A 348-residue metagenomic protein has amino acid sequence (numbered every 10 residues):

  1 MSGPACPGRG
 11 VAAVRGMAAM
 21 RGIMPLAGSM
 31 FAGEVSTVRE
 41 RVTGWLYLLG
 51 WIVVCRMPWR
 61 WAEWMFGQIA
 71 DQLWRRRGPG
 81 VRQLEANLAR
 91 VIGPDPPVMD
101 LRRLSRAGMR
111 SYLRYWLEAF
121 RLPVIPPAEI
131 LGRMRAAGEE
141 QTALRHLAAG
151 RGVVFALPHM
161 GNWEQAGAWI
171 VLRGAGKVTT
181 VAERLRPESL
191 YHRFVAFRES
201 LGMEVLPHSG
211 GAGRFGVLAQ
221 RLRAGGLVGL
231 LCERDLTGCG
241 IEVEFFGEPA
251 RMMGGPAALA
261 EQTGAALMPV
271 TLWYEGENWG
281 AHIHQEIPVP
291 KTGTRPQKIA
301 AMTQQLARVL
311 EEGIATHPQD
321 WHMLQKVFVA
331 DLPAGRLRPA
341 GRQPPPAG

Functional and structural regions predicted by a protein language model:
M1, M17-M20, M24: Methionine residue identity
R21-L157, Y191-F194, G202: Membrane-anchoring hydrophobic helices of lipid-metabolizing enzymes
M30-R39, L73, P94-R106, R145-L147 (+3 more regions): Non-catalytic C-terminal accessory region of glycerolipid acyltransferases and related lyso-lipid remodeling enzymes
R133-A136, M160, P187, H208-A212 (+2 more regions): A conditional alpha-helix N-cap/helix-loop micro-motif detector
A137-E139, V181-E183, H208, H284-E286 (+1 more regions): Conserved beta-strand termini and adjacent loop/short-helix elements that scaffold enzyme active sites in alpha/beta
A149-G210, A224, D235-I241, F245: Catalytic core of membrane glycerolipid acyltransferases/transacylases, capturing the structured, soluble-facing
